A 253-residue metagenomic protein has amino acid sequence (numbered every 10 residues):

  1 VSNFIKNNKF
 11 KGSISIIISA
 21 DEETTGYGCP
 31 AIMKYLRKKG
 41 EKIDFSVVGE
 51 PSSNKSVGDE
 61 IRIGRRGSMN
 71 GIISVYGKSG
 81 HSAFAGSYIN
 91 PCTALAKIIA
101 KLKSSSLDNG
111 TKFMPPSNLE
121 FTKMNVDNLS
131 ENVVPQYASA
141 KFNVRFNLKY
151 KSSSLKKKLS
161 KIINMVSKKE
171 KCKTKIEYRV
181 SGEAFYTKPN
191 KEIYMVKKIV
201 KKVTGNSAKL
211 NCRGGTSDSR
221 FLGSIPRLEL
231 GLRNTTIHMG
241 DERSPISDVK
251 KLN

Functional and structural regions predicted by a protein language model:
V1-G26, M69-V75, F84-S106, F142 (+1 more regions): Alpha-helical metal-binding/catalytic segments enriched in His/Glu/Asp
V1-G64: Acidic/histidine-rich catalytic neighborhood of metal-dependent amide-processing enzymes
I43, V47, G64-S74, K198-I199 (+1 more regions): Acidic-glycine-rich active-site phosphate/pyrophosphate-binding loop
S52-N54, I73-G80, L230-H238: A glycine-centered beta->alpha junction motif in the catalytic cores of kinase/phosphotransferase enzymes
G58-I63, D127-V133: Short beta-strand/turn micro-motifs at beta-sheet edges
S82-N125, N132-V133, L148-K175: Acidic-enriched catalytic cores of C-N bond-cleaving enzymes acting on peptides and small amides
L119-D127, N143, N147, T174-I193 (+1 more regions): A short beta-alpha structural unit
I199, V203-N253: Zn-dependent metallopeptidase/amidohydrolase metal-coordination segment
